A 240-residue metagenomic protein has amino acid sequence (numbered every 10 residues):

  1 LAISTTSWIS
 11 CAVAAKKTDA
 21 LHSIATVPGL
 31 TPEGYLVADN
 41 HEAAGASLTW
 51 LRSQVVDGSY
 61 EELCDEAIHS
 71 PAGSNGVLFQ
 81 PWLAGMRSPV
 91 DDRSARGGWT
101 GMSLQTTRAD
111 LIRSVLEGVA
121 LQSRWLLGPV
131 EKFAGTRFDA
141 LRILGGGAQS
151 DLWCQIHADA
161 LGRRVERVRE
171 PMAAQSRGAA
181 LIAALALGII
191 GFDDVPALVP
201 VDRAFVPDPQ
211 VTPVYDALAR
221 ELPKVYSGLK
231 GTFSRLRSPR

Functional and structural regions predicted by a protein language model:
L1-A12: Phosphate-binding/catalytic loop of phosphoryl-transfer enzymes
C11-R240: Glycine/Thr-rich phosphate-binding loops that ligate phosphate moieties of nucleotide and other phosphorylated ligands
